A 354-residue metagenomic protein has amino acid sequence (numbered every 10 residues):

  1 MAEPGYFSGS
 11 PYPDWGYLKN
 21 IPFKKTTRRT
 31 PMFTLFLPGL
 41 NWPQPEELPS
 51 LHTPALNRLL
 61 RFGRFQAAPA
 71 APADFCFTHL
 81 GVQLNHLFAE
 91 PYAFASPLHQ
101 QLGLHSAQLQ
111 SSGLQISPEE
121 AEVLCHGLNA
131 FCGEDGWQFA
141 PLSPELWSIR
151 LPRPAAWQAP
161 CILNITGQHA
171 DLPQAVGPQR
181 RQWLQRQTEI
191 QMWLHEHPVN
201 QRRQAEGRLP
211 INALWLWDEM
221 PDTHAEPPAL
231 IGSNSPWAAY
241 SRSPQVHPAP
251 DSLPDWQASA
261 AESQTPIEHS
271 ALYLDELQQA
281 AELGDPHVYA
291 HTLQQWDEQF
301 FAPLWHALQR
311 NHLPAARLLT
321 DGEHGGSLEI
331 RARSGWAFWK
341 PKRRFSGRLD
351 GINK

Functional and structural regions predicted by a protein language model:
M1-A2, M32: Accessible peptide chain termini
A2-S8: Extreme N-terminal basic, low-complexity initiation segments that serve as generic localization/processing leaders
F7, P13-K354: …; additionally, a secondary subgroup of soluble metalloenzymes is captured
